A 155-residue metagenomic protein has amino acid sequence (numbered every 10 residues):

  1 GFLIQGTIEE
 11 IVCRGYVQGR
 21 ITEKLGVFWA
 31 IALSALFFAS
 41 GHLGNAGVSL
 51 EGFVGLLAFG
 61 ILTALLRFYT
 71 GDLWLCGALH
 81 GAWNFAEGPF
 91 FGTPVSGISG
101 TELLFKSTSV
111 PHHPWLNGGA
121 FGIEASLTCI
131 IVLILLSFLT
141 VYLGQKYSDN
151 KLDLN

Functional and structural regions predicted by a protein language model:
L3, T7, A32-A39, F53 (+5 more regions): Residue-level signature of the transmembrane alpha-helical core of multi-pass small-molecule transporters
I8-L33, L65-D72: Membrane-interface helix/loop boundary segments of multi-pass membrane proteins
G41-L50: Membrane-interface helix caps and helix-loop-helix hairpins in membrane proteins
H42, N84, G88, S137-F138: Hydrophobic transmembrane alpha-helices of multi-pass small-molecule transporters
G52-P114: Functionally important transmembrane alpha-helices
R67, D72, L136-L143: Membrane-water interface at the C-terminal end of transmembrane alpha helices
H112-I134: Hydrophobic alpha-helical transmembrane segments
F138-L154: Membrane-interface capping segments at transmembrane-helix boundaries
